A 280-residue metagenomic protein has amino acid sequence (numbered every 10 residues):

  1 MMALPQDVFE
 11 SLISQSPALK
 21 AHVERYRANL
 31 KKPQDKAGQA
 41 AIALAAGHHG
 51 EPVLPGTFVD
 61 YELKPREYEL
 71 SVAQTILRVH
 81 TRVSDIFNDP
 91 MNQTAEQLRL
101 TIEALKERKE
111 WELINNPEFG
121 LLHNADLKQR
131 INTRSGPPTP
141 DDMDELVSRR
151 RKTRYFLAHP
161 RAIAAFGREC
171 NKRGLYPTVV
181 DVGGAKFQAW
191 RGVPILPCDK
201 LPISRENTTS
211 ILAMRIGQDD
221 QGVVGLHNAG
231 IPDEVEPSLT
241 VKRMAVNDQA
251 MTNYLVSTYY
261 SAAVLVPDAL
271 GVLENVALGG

Functional and structural regions predicted by a protein language model:
M1-G47: Cytosolic regulatory regions built on CNB/CRP/Popeye-like sensor folds
M2, T94, G136-T139, H159 (+1 more regions): Active-site-proximal structural scaffolding
M2, V8-F9, S84, I163 (+3 more regions): Short, glycine-/Ser/Thr-/acidic-enriched flexible segments
L4-P5, L157-A162, R215-G217, V266: Helix N-cap / beta->alpha transition motif
K31-L77: Assembly/oligomerization interface modules of large self-assembling protein complexes
Q74, R78-R154: Alpha-helical scaffold segments that mediate packing/assembly in large oligomeric complexes
L127-T209: Long, positively charged binding patches that form subdomain-scale interaction surfaces for polyanionic ligands
T178-G280: Sequence/fold signature of self-assembling virion shell proteins
